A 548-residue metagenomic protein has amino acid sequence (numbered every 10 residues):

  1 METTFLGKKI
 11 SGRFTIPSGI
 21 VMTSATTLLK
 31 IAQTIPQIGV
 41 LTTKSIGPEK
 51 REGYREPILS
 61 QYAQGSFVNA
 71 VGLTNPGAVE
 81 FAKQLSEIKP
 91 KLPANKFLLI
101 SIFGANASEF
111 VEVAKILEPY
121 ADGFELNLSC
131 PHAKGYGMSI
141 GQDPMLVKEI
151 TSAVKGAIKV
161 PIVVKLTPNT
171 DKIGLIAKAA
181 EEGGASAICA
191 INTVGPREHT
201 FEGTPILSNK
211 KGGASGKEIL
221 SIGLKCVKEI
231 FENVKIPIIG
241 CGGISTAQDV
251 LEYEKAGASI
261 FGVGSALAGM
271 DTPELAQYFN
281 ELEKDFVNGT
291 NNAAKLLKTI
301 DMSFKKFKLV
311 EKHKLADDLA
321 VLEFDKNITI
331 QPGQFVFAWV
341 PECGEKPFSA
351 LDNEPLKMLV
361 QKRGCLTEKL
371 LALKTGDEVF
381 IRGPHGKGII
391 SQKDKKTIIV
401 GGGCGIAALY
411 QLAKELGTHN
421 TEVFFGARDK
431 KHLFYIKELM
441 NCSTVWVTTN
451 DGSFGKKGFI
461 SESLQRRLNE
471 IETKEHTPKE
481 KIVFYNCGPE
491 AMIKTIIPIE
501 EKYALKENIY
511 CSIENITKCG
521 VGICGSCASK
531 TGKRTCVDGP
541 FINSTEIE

Functional and structural regions predicted by a protein language model:
M1-L98, F103-A105: N-terminal capping/small domains of soluble enzymes
T26-Q33, F110-E118, T170-G183, E232-V234 (+2 more regions): Catalytic cores of alpha/beta
T43-P48, L128-C130, K134, A187-P196 (+2 more regions): Glycine-rich phosphate-binding active-site loops on the catalytic face of alpha/beta enzymes
G53-A63, H199-G212, E254-K255, I260 (+2 more regions): C-terminal helical cap(s) of enzyme catalytic domains, especially alpha/beta-barrels
F67-A70, N75, P131-M145, I176-I236 (+2 more regions): Glycine/Thr-rich beta-alpha phosphate-binding loop at enzyme active sites
S303-D377: Ferredoxin-reductase
C365-T517: FNR/FR-type flavoprotein reductase catalytic core
A408, E490-A491, I513-P540: Local cysteine-cluster metal-coordination motifs and their immediate loop/turn environment, predominantly Fe-S cluster
